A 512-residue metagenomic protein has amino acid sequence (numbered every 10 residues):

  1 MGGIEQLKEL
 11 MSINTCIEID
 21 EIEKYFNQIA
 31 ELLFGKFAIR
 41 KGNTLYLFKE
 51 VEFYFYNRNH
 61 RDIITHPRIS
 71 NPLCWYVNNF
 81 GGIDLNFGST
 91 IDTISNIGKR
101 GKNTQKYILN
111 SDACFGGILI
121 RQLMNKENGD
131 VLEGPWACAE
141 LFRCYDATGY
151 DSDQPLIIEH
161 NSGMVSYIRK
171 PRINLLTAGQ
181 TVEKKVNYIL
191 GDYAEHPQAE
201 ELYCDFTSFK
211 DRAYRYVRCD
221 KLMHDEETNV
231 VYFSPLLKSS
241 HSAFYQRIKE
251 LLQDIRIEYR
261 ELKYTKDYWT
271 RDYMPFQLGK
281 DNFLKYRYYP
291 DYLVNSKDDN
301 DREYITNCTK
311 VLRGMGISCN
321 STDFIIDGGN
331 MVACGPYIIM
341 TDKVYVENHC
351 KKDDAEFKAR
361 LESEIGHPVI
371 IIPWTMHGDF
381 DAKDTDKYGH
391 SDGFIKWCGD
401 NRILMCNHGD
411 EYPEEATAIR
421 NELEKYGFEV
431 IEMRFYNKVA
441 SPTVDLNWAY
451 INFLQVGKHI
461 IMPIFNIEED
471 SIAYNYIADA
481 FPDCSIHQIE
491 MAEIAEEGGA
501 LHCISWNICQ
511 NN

Functional and structural regions predicted by a protein language model:
M1-C219: A cross-family signal for N-terminal binding/gating loops and helix N-caps that shape access to the active site
R218-N512: The feature marks the mature, well-folded catalytic cores of soluble enzymes
